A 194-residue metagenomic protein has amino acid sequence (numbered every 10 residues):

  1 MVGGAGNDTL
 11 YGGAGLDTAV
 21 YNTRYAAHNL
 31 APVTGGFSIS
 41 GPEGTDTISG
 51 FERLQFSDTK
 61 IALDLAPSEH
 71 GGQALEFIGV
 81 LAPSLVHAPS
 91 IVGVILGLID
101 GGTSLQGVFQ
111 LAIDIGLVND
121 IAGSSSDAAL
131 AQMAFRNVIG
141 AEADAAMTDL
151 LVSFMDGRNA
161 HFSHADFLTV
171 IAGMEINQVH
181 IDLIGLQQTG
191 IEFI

Functional and structural regions predicted by a protein language model:
M1-V2, L10-G12, A19, I48 (+2 more regions): Hydrophobic "rung" positions of tandem beta-strand repeat architectures that form parallel beta-solenoids
A5-N7, A14-L16, T23-Y25, T34 (+2 more regions): Extracellular, beta-strand-rich repeat scaffolds characterized by small/acidic residue-biased motifs
D17, H28, I115-N119: Short beta-strand/loop motifs in extracellular/secreted proteins, especially within beta-sandwich accessory domains
Y21-T23, D58: Residues on the solvent-exposed faces and adjacent turns of beta-rich solenoids used to engage binding targets
A26-A27, A62: Surface-exposed, flexible loop/turn segments at secondary-structure boundaries
N29-S38: Short, ordered beta-strand-loop transition motifs
R53-I194: Substrate/cofactor-recognition hotspot
